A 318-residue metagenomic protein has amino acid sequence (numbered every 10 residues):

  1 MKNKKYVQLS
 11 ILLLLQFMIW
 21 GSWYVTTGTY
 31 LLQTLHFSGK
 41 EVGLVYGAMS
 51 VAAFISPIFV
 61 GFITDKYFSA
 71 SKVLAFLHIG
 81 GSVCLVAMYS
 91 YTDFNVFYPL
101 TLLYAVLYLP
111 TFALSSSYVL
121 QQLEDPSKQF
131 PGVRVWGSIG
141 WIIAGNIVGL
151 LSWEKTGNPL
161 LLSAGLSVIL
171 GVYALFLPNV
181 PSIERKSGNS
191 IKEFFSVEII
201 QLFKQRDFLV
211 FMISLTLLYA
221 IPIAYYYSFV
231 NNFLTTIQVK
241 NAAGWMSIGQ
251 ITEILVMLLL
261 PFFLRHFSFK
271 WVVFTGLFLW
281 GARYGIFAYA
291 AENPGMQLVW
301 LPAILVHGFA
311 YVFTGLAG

Functional and structural regions predicted by a protein language model:
M1-N3, L177-S214: Juxtamembrane intracellular "pre-TM" segments in multi-pass secondary transporters
K2-S50, D207-S247: Helix-loop boundary and gating motifs at the non-cytosolic
K4-Y6, Y89-T101, A288-I304: Helix-loop junctions at membrane interfaces in 12-TM secondary transporters
I55-S69, S152, V256-F269: Helix-to-loop junctions at the C-terminal end of transmembrane segments in multipass secondary transporters
I55-T92: Conserved MFS/SLC helix-loop-helix module at the cytosolic interface between two early adjacent transmembrane helices
K72-V86, W271-I286: Structural signature of the two symmetry-related core transmembrane helices
L109-E124, F313-G318: Intracellular juxtamembrane helix-capping segments at the cytosolic ends of symmetry-related transmembrane helices
P159-F176: Symmetry-related core transmembrane helices of the 12-TM Major Facilitator Superfamily/SLC fold
